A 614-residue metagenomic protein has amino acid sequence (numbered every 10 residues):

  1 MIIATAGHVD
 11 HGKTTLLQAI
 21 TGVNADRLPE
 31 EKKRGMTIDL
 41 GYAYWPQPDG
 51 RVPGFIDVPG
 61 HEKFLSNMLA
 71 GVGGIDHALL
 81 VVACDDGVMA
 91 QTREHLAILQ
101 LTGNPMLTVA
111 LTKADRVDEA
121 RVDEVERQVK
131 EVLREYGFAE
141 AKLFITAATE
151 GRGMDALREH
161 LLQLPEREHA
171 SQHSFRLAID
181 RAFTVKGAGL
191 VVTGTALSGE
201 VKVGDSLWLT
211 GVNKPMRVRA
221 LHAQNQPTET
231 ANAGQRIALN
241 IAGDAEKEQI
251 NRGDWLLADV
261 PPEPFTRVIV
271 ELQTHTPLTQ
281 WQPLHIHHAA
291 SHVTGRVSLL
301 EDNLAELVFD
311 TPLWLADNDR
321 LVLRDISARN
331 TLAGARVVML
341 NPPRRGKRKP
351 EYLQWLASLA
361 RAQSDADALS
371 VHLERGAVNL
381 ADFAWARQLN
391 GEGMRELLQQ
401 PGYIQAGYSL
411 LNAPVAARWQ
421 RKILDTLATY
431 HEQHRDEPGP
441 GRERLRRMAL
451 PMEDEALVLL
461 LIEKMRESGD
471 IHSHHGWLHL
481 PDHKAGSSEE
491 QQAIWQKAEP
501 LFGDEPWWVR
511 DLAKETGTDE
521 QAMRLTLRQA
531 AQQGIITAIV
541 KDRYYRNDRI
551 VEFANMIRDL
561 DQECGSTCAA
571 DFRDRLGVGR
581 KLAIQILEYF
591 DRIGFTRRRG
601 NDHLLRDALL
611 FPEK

Functional and structural regions predicted by a protein language model:
M1-V58, D205: Conserved G1/Walker A P-loop phosphate-binding module
I3-G7, H11-I20, K63-L69, G87-A90 (+1 more regions): P-loop/Walker A NTP-binding module and the surrounding RecA-like catalytic core of P-loop NTPases
T5, M106, V117-R121, Q128-E131 (+3 more regions): C-terminal effector modules of nucleic-acid-centric enzymes and ribosome-associated factors
A6-H8, E30, G35-M36, Y44-Q47 (+11 more regions): Replace "in large, NTP-powered and nucleic-acid-processing enzymes" with "in large, NTP-powered factors and other
D10, L16, G35, D57 (+13 more regions): Residue-level signature of catalytic and energy-coupling elements of molecular machines, predominantly ATP/GTP-dependent
V52, V58-K63, V72-L96, Q100-E124: Conserved Switch II/interswitch segment of TRAFAC-class P-loop GTPases
H61-E62, D85-M89, N104, K113-D118 (+7 more regions): Conserved nucleotide-binding/hydrolysis micro-motifs of P-loop NTPases
A114, E131-T276: Conserved catalytic-core segments of large NTP-driven translation/proteostasis enzymes
